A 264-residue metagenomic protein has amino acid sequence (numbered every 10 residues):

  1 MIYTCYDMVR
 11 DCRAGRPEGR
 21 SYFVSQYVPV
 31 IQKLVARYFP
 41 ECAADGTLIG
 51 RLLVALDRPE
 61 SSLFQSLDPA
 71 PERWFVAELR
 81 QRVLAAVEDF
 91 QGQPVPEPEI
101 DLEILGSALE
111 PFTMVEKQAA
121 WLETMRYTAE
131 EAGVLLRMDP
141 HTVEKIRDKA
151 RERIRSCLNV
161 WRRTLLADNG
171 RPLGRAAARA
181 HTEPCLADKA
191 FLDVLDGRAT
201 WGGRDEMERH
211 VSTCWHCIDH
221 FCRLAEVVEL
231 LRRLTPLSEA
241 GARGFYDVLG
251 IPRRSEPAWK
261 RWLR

Functional and structural regions predicted by a protein language model:
I2-M8, V24-Q32, P40-L63, D188 (+1 more regions): Conserved RNAP core-binding helix
M8-C12, E103-T113, A176-T182, L195: Short amphipathic alpha-helical boundary/capping segments
V28, Q32, L53, R151-R162 (+3 more regions): C-terminal flanking helix
E78, T164-A190, E229-R264: Positively biased amphipathic helices and basic secretion/translocation or surface-docking motifs that either flank
S107-E131, A187-L192: Short amphipathic alpha helix immediately N-terminal
L122-K145, A199-G202: Helix-turn-helix DNA-binding module
L136-L165: DNA-recognition helix of helix-turn-helix
A199-R223: N-terminal amphipathic alpha-helical interaction or autoinhibitory segments
